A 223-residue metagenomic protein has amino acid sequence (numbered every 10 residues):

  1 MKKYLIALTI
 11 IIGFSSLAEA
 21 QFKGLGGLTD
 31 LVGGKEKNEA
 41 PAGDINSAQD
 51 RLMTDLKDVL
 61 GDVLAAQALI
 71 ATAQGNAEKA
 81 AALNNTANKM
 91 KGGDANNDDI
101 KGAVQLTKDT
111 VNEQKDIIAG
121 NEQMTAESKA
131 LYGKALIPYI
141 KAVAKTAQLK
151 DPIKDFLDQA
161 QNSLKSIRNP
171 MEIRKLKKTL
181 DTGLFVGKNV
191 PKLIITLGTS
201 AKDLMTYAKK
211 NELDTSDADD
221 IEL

Functional and structural regions predicted by a protein language model:
Y4-F14: Sec-dependent N-terminal signal peptides
I12, V32-K35, D94, I118 (+2 more regions): Short, flexible helical or helix-coil boundary motifs
F14-A20: Sec/Tat signal peptide C-region and signal peptidase I cleavage site
Q21-K101, D219-L223: Immediate post-signal-peptide N-terminus of mature secreted/exported proteins
K101-L223: Extended amphipathic alpha-helical interaction segments
